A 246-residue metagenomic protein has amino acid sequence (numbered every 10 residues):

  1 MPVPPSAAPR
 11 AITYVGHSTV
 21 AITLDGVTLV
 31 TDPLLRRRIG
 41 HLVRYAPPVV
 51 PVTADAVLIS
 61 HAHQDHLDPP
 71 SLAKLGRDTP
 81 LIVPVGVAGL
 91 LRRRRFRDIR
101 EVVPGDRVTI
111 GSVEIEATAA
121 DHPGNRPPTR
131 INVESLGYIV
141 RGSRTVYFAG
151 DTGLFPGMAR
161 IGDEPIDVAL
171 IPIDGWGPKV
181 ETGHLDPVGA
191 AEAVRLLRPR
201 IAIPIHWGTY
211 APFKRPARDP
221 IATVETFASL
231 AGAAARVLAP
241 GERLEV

Functional and structural regions predicted by a protein language model:
M1-V30, L35-R37, D219-A222, T226 (+2 more regions): Zn-dependent metallo-beta-lactamase
P2-P4, A21-A62, P69-K74, V83-G86 (+2 more regions): Pre-active-site segment of Zn-dependent metallo-hydrolases
P5-I12, T23-L29, R107-E116, R141-V146 (+1 more regions): Beta-strand-turn-beta hairpins that frame and shape the catalytic cleft of phosphate-ester-processing enzymes
G16-H17, P84-L90, V103-G105: Short, polar loop motifs at secondary-structure junctions
V27, R77-P80, F96-R97, R198-I201 (+1 more regions): A short helix->loop->beta-strand "cap" motif at the edges of active sites that frequently abuts
T31-D32, T53-D65, I82-V85, Y147-T152 (+3 more regions): Active-site neighborhood of phospho(di)ester-bond hydrolases with catalytic His/Asp-centered motifs
G86-G89, P156-E242: Cap/insert and terminal regions of metallo-dependent hydrolase folds
A117-S143, T152-G157, E164, V168-L170: Active-site-proximal loop/helix segment associated with metal-binding centers of metalloenzymes
